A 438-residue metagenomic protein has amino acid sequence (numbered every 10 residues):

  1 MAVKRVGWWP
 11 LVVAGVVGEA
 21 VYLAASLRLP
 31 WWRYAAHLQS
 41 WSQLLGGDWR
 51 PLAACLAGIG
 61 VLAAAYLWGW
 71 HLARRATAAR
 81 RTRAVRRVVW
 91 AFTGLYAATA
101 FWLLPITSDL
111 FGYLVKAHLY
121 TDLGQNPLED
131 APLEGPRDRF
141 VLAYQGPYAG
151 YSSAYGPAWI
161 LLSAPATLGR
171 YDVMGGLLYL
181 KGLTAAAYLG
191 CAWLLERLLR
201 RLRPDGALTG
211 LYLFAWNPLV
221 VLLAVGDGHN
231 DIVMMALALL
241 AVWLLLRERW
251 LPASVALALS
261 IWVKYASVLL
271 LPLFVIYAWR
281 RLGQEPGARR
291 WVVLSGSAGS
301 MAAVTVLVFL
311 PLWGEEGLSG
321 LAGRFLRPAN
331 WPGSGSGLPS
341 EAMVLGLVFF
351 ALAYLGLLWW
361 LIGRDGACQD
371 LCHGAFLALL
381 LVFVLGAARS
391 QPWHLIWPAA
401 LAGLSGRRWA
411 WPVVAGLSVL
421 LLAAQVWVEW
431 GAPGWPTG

Functional and structural regions predicted by a protein language model:
M1-A329, S340-G438: Multi-pass membrane glycosyltransferase architecture that uses lipid-linked
S334-P339: A cyclin-like helical interaction fold
